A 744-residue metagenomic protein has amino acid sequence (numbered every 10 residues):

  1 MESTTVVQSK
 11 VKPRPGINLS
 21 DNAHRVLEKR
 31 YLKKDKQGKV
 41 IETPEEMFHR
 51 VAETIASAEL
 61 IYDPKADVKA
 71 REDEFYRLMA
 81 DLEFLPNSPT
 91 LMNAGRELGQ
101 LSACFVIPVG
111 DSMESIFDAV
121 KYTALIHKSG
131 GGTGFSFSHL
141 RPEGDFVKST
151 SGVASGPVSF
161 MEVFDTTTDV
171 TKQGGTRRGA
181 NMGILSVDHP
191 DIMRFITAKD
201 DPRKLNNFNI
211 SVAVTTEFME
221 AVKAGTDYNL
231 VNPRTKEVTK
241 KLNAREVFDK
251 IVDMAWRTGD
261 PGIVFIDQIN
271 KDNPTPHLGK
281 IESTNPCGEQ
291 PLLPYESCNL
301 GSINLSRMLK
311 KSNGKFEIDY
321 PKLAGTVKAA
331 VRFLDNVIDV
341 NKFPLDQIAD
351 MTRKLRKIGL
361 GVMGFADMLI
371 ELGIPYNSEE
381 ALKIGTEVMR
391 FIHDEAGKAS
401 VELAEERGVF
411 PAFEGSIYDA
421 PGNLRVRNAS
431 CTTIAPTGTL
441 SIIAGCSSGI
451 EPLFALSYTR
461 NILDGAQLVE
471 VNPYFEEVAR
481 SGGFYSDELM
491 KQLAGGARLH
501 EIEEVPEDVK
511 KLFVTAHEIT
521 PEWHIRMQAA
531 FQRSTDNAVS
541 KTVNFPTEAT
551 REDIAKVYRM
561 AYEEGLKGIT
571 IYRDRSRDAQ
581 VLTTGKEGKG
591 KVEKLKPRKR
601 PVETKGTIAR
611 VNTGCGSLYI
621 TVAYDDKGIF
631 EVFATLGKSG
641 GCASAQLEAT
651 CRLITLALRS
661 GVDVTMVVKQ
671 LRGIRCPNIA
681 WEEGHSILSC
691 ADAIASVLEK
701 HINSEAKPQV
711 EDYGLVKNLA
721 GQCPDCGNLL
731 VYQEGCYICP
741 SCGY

Functional and structural regions predicted by a protein language model:
M1-L101, I107, F248-R257, R559 (+3 more regions): Acidic/polar, glycine-rich intrinsically disordered N-terminal extensions of enzymes
K12, N229-R245, D249-K250, M389-E406 (+6 more regions): Catalytic or ion-coupling anion/metal-binding cores of large enzyme and transporter domains
P13, I17, S102-Y320, F343-Q347 (+2 more regions): Active-site cavity-forming subdomains of large catalytic enzyme subunits
N22-A23, L27, L78-M92, V187 (+3 more regions): Core structural elements
L91-L101, F105-I107, S112-S136, I184-S186 (+12 more regions): Conserved phosphate/anionic-ligand binding catalytic regions in large, soluble enzymes, centered on
F117-I126, R141, G152-D165, A198-V212 (+6 more regions): Extended active-site and interfacial segments that coordinate phosphate-rich ligands in large catalytic machineries
E289-P291, L334-D339, V409, P421-L424 (+2 more regions): Catalytic alpha/beta core of large soluble enzyme barrels
T326-A349, R353, I374-T437, E507-K510 (+4 more regions): Internal maturation/activation junctions in enzymes
